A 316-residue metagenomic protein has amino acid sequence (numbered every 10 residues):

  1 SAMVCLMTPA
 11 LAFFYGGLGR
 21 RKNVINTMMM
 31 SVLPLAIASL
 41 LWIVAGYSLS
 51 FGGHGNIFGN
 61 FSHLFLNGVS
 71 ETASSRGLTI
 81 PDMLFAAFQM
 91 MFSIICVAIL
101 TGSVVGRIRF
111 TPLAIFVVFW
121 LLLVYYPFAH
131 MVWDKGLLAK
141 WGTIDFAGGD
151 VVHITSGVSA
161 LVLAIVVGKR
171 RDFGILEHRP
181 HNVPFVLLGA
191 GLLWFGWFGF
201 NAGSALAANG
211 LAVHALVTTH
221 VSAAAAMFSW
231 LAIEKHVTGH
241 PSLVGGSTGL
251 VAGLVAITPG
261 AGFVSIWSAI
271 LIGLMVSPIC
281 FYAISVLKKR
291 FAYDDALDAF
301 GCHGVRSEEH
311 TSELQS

Functional and structural regions predicted by a protein language model:
S1-S312, S316: Hydrophobic alpha-helical transmembrane bundles of multi-pass membrane proteins
